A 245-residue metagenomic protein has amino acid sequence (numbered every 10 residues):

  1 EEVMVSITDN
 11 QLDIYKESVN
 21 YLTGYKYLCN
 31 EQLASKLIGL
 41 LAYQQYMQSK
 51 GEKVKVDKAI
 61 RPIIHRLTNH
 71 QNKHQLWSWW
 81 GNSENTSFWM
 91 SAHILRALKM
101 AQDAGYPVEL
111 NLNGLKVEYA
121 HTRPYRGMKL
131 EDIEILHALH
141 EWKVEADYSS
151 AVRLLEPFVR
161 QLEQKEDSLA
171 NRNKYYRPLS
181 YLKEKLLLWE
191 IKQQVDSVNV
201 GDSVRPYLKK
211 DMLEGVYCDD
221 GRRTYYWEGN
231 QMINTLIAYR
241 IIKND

Functional and structural regions predicted by a protein language model:
E1-L110, K116-A120, R126, I133 (+1 more regions): Extended, solvent-exposed functional surface patches
S35, Y43, V56, I63 (+6 more regions): Stable alpha-helical elements in mature extracytoplasmic
L41, R96, E134-H137, L187-E190 (+1 more regions): Residue-level signature of alpha-solenoid helical repeat scaffolds
Y46, H70, A101-A104, L139-W142 (+2 more regions): Residue-level signature of the C-terminal ends
Q48-K55, E141-S149, Q194-N199: Short coil/turn connectors between adjacent alpha-helices in alpha-solenoid helical repeat scaffolds
A59-L76, E109-G127, D147-K174, N199-R223: Long, well-ordered core segments of solenoidal/helical folds
F88-S91, G127-I133, L179-L186, G229-N234: Generic helix N-cap/helix-start motif at coil->alpha-helix transitions
N230, Y239-D245: Contiguous mid-protein beta-loop-alpha structural module that forms a pocket-lining wall or clamp of enzyme active
